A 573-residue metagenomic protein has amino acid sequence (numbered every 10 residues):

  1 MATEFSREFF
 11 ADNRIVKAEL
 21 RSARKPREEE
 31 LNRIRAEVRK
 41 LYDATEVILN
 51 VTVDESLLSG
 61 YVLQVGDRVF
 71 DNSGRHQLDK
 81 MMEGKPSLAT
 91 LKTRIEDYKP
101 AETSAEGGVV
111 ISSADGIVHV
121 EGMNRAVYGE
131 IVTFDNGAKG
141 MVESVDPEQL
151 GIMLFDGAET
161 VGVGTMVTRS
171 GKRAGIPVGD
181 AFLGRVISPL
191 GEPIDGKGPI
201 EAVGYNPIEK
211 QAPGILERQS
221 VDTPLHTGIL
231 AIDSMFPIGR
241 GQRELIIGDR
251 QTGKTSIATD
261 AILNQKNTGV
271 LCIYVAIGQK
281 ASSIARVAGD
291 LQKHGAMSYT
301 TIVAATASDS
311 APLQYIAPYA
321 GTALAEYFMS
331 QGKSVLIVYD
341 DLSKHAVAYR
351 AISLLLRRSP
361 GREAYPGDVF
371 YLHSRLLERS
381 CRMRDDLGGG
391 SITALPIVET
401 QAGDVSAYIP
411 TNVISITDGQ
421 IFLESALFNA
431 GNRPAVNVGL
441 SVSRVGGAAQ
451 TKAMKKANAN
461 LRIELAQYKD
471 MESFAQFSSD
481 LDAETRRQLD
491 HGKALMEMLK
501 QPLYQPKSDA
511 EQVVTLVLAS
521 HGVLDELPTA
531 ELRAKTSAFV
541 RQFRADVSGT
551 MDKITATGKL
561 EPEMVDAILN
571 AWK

Functional and structural regions predicted by a protein language model:
M1-P86: Elongated, mostly alpha-helical coiled-coil "stalk/stator" tethers of large membrane protein machines
P86-R185, L190-I194: N-terminal accessory targeting/assembly segments
T160, Y327, K344, L354-K573: Conserved catalytic/coupling modules of large nucleotide/cofactor-utilizing molecular machines
T165-V167, A174, A181, I194-Q242 (+3 more regions): P-loop NTPase nucleotide-binding/switch module
I229-I247, S256-I409, Q420-L423, L427 (+2 more regions): Switch/coupling sub-region of P-loop NTPases
R250: The conserved Walker
G253: Conserved glycine(s) of the Walker
